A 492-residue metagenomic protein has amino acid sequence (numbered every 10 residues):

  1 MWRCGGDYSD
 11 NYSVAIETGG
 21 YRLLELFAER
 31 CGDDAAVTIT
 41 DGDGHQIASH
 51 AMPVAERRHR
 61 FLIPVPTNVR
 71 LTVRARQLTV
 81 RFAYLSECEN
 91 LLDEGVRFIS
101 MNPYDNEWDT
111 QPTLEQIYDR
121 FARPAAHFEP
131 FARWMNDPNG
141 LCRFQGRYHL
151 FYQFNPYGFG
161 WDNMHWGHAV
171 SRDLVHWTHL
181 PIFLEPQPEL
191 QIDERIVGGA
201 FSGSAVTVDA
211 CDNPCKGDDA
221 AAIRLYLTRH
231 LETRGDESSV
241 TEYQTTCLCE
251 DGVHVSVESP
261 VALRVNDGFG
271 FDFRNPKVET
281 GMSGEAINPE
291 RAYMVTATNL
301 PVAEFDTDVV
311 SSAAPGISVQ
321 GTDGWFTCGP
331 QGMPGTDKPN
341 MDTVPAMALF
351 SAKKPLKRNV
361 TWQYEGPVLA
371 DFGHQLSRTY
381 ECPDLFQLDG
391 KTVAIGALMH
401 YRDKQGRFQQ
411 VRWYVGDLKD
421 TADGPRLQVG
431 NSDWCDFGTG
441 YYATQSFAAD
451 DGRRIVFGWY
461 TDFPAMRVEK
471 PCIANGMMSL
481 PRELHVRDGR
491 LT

Functional and structural regions predicted by a protein language model:
W2-G6, Y12-N275, E279-Q375, D389-F437 (+1 more regions): Beta-rich carbohydrate-recognition and catalytic domains
G140, P383-D384: Conserved beta-propeller blade repeats
A205, L385, S446: Catalytic nucleophile loop of clan PA
G373, E381-P383: Functional cores that coordinate and move charged inorganic groups
P383, Y441-T444: Repeated scaffold domains used in trafficking and secretory/extracellular systems, primarily beta-propellers
T444-S446, P471: Classical nucleotidyltransferase
A449-D451: Structural secondary-structure packing elements that flank or coincide with functional cores
